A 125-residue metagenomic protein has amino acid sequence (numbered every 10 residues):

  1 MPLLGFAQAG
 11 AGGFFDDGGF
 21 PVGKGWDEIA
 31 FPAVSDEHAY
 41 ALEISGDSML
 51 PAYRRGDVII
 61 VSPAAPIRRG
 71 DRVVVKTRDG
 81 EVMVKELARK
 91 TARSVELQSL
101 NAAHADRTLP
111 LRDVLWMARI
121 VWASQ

Functional and structural regions predicted by a protein language model:
M1-R55, S94, W122-S124: Short, positionally conserved secondary-structure boundary motifs
T77-V84, D113-L115: Short coil-to-beta-strand transition motifs
A88-Q125: Glycine- and charge-enriched low-complexity intrinsically disordered segments
